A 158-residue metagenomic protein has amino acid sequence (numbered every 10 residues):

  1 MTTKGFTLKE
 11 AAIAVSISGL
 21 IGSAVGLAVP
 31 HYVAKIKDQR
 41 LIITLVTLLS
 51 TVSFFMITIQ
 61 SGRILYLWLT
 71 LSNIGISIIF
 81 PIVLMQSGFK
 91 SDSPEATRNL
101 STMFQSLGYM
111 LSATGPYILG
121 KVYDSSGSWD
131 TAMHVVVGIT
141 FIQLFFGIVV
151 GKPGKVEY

Functional and structural regions predicted by a protein language model:
M1-E10, G88-F89: Short amphipathic helix-loop junctions that connect adjacent transmembrane helices in Major Facilitator Superfamily/SLC
A12-G22, F104, G108, I139: Transmembrane alpha-helical segments of major facilitator superfamily
V25-D38: Helix-to-loop junctions at the C-terminal end of transmembrane segments in multipass secondary transporters
L41-F55: Structural signature of the two symmetry-related core transmembrane helices
R63-S72: Paired small-residue
I78-D92: Intracellular juxtamembrane helix-capping segments at the cytosolic ends of symmetry-related transmembrane helices
F89-V136: A late C-terminal transmembrane helix in Major Facilitator Superfamily
S128, H134-Y158: Multi-pass alpha-helical transporter architecture, strongest for 12-TM Major Facilitator/SLC carriers used
